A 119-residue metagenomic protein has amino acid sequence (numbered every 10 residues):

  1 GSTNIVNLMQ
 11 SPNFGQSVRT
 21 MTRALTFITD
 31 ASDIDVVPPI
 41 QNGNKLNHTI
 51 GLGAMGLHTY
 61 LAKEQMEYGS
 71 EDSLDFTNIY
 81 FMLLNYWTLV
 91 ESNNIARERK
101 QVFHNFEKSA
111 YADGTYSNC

Functional and structural regions predicted by a protein language model:
G1-N44, G56-Y60: Function-dense linear segments that define catalytic or interfacial modules in macromolecule-processing proteins
V18-Q41, T49, M66-C119: Internal maturation/activation junctions in enzymes
H48-K63, I79: Contiguous, well-ordered alpha-helical segments that form the cores/surfaces of helical PPI scaffolds
